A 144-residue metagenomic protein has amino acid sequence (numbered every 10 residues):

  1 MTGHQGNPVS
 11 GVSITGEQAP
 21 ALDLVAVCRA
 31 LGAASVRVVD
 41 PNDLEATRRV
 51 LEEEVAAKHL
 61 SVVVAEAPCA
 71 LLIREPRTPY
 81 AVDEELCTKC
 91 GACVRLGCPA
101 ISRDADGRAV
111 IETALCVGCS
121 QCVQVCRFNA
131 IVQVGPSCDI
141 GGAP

Functional and structural regions predicted by a protein language model:
M1-V62, E75: Thiamine diphosphate
Q5-P8, A109, A143-P144: Compositionally biased, intrinsically disordered low-complexity regions
N7-S10, I14, E54, T78-D83 (+3 more regions): Generic alpha-helical propensity signal that fires on short helical segments and nearby coil/disordered stretches
S10, A34-V39, Q124, I131-V132 (+1 more regions): N-terminal export/assembly segments and adjacent metallocofactor-ligating motifs of anaerobic energy-metabolism
G11-Q18, R37-P41, D83-G91, D106-V117 (+1 more regions): Hydrophobic alpha-helical scaffolding
N42-R48, P68-A70, A143: A glycine-rich phosphate-binding loop feature that marks nucleotide/adenosyl-phosphate handling sites
E52-R103, S137: Glycine/aspartate-rich loop-and-adjacent alpha/beta segment that forms the canonical ThDP
A67, T88-V110, V117, Q121-G141: Iron-sulfur cluster-binding cysteine motifs and their immediate structural context in ferredoxin-like electron-transfer
